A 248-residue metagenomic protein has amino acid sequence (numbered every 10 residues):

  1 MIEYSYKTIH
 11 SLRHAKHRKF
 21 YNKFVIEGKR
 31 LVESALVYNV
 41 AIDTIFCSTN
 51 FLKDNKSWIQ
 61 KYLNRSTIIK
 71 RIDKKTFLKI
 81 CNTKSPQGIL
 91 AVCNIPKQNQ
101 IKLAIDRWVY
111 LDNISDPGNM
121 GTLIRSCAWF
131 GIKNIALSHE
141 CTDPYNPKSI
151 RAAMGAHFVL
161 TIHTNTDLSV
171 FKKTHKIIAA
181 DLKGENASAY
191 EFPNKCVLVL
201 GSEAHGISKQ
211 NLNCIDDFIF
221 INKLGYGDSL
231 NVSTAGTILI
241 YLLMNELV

Functional and structural regions predicted by a protein language model:
M1-N55, C141-T142: Boundary-proximal intrinsically disordered activation/regulatory segments immediately upstream of a helical core
Y21-N22, L111-S115, I219-D228: Short pre-catalytic strand/loop immediately N-terminal to key active-site residues, enriched for Gly-Thr
G28, S115-L123, L230-T234: Amphipathic alpha-helical repeat scaffolds
D54-R65, N211: Short, aromatic/basic amphipathic alpha-helical patches
N64, Q100-K183: RNA substrate-binding interface of SAM-dependent RNA methyltransferases
S66-N94: Glycine/small-residue-rich loop that forms an oxyanion/phosphate-binding "nest" at active or ligand-binding sites
G88, S126-F130, C141-T142, N146-F158 (+1 more regions): Structured adenosyl-cofactor binding patch, chiefly the S-adenosyl-L-methionine
A179-G225: Active-site/ligand-binding-proximal alpha/beta "capping" segment
